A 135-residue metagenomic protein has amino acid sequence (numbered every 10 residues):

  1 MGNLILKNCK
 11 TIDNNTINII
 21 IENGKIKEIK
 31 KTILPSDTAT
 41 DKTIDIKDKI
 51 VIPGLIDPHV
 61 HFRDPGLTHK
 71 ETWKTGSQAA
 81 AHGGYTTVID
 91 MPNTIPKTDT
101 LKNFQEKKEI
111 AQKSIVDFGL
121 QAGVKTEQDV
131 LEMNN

Functional and structural regions predicted by a protein language model:
M1-D37: N-terminal metal-binding scaffold of metallo-dependent hydrolase/deaminase domains
N3, D41, T86: Conserved acidic residues
K7, E22, I46-K47, P58: Short, ordered coil/turn segments that flank beta-strands lining enzyme active or ligand-binding pockets
L34-V51: Active-site metal-binding motif and surrounding structural segment of the metallo-beta-lactamase
K49-K113: Metal-associated gating/positioning segment near the N- to mid-region
K108-N135: Metal-coordinating catalytic core of metallo-dependent amide/deamination hydrolases
